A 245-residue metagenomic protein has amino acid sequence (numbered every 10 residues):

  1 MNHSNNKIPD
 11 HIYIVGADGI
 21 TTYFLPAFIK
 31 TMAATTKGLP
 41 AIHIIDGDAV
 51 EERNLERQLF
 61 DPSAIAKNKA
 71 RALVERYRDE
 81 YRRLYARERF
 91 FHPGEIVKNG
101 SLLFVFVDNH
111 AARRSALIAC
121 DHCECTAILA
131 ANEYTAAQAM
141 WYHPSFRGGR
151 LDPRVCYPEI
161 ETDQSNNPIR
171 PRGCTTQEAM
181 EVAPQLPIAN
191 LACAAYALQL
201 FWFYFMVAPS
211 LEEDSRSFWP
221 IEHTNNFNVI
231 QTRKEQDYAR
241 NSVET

Functional and structural regions predicted by a protein language model:
N2-D10, D18-I20, V50-R53, D61-I65 (+2 more regions): Conserved N-terminal glycine/acidic-rich loop preference
N2-I20, F24, A33-L39, K98-G100 (+1 more regions): Glycine-rich phosphate/adenylate-binding loop
Y13, I42-H43, Y85: A structural signal for isolated positions on well-ordered beta-strands in alpha/beta enzyme cores
F28: Aromatic pocket-lining residues of Rossmann-like dinucleotide-binding sites
G38-Y81: Glycine-rich phosphate-binding loop and adjoining beta1-alpha1-beta2 segment of Rossmann-like nucleotide-binding folds
R83-Y85, T126: Residue-level detector of anion-binding/catalytic polar loops
R87-E95: Conserved SAM/SAH-binding loop
